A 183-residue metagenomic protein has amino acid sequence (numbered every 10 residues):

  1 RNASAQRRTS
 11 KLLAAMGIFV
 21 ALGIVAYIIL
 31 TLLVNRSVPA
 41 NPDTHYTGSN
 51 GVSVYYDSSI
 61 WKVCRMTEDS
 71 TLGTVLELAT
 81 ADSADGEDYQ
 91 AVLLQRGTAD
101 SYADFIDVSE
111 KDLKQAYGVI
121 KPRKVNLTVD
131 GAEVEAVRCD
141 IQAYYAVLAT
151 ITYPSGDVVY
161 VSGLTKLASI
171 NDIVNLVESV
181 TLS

Functional and structural regions predicted by a protein language model:
R1-T9: Juxtamembrane low-complexity tails/linkers enriched in Ser/Thr-Pro and polybasic
S10-A14: Alpha-helical transmembrane segments of integral membrane proteins
A15-T31: Hydrophobic membrane-insertion alpha-helices, especially the h-region of bacterial N-terminal signal peptides
Y27-T47, G97-Y102: Short, compositionally biased strand/turn segments that nucleate or flank brief secondary-structure elements
R36-G73: N-terminal "mature-domain start" segment
P42-D43, I60-C64, G118-P122, A132-V134 (+1 more regions): Short glycine-aromatic motifs
S59-W61, S155-S183: Surface-exposed amphipathic alpha-helical segments
E68-V159, L164, A168: Conserved polar/disulfide-associated segments of primarily extracytoplasmic proteins
